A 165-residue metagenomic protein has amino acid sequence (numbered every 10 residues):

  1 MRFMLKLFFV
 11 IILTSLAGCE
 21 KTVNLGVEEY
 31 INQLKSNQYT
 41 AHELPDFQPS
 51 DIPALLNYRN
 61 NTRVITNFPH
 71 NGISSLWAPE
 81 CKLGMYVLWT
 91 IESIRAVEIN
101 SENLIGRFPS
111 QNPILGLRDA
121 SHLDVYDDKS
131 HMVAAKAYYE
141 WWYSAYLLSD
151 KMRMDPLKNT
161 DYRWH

Functional and structural regions predicted by a protein language model:
R2-V10: Sec-dependent signal peptide recognition, specifically the positively charged N-region followed immediately by
L13-L16: Bacterial Sec-type N-terminal signal peptides, specifically the leucine/valine-rich hydrophobic h-region
V27-Y39: HEAT-repeat alpha-solenoid elements in large eukaryotic scaffold proteins
Q38-P45, I73-A78: Second-shell loop/turn segments in exported
L44-P45, N60, E92: Ankyrin-repeat helical core positions
A54-R59: Buried hydrophobic core positions in alpha-solenoid tandem helical repeats
R63-H165: Long, helix-rich interaction regions
